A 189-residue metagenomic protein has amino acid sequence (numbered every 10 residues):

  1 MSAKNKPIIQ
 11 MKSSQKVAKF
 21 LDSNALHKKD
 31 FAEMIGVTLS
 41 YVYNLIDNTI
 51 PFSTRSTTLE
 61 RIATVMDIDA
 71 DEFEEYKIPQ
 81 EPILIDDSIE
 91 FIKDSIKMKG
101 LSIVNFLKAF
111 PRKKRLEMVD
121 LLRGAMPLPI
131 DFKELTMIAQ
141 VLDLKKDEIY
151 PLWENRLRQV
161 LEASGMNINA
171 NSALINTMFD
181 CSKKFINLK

Functional and structural regions predicted by a protein language model:
M1-D30, I78-N105: A short, Lys/Arg-rich alpha-helix, primarily the initiator
L21, I46-D47, T58, M66 (+4 more regions): DNA major-groove recognition helix of helix-turn-helix
D22, E33, T64, K108 (+1 more regions): Alpha-helical residues within the helix-turn-helix
L26, V37, I68, L101 (+2 more regions): The short coil/loop that forms the "turn" connecting the two helices of the helix-turn-helix
K29, S40, D71, L116 (+1 more regions): Key DNA-contact positions within bacterial/archaeal DNA-binding proteins
G36-S53, Y76-I78, R112-L128: Recognition helix of helix-turn-helix/homeodomain-like DNA-binding domains that insert into the DNA major groove
T57-E72, I130-E148: DNA major-groove recognition helix of helix-turn-helix/homeodomain DNA-binding modules
E74-G100, N105, E148-L188: Short, charged recognition helix plus adjacent turn of helix-turn-helix-like nucleic-acid-binding domains
